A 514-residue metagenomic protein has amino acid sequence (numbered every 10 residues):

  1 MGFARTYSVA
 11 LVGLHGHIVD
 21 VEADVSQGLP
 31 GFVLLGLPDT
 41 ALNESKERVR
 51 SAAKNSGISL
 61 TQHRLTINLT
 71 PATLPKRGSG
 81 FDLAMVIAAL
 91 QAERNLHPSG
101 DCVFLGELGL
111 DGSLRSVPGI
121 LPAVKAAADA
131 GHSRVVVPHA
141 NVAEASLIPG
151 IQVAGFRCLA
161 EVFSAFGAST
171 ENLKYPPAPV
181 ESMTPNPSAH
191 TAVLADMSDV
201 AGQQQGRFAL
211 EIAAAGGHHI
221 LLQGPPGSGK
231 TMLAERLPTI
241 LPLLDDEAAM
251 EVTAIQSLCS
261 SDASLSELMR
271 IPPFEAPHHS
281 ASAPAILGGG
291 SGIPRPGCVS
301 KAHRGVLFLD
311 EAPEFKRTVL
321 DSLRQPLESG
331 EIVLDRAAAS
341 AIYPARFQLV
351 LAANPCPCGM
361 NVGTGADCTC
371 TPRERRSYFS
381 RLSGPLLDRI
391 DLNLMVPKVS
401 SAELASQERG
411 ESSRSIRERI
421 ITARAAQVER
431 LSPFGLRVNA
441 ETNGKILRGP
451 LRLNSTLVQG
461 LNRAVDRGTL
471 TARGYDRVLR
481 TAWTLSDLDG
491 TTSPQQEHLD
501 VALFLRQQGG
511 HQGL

Functional and structural regions predicted by a protein language model:
M1-L221, D335, T492-L514: Peripheral, non-AAA+ core regions of ATP-driven protein-machinery
L35-K46, T61, N68-G78, P294 (+1 more regions): Basic, amphipathic alpha-helical bundle interface domains used for macromolecular binding and assembly
L60-H63, P98-S99, G131, P149 (+7 more regions): Short loop/turn elements that form and flank the Walker-type P-loop nucleotide-binding site in RecA-like NTPase cores
V103, V135, A285, S300 (+2 more regions): Hydrophobic positions in the central parallel beta-sheet of the AAA+
E171-I212, G216, D246-V299: P-loop NTPase nucleotide-binding/switch module
L222-A263: Walker A/P-loop
G224, G288, E311: The Walker A (P-loop) glycine that initiates the GxxxxGKT/S ATP-binding motif of P-loop NTPases
R304, D310-E311, S322: Walker B catalytic acidic pair
